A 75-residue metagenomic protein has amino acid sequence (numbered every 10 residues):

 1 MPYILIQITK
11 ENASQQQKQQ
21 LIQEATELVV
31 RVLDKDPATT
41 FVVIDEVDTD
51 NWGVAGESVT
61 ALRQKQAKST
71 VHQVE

Functional and structural regions predicted by a protein language model:
P2-E75: A domain-level signal for the structural core that forms small-molecule/cofactor-binding pockets and catalytic centers
